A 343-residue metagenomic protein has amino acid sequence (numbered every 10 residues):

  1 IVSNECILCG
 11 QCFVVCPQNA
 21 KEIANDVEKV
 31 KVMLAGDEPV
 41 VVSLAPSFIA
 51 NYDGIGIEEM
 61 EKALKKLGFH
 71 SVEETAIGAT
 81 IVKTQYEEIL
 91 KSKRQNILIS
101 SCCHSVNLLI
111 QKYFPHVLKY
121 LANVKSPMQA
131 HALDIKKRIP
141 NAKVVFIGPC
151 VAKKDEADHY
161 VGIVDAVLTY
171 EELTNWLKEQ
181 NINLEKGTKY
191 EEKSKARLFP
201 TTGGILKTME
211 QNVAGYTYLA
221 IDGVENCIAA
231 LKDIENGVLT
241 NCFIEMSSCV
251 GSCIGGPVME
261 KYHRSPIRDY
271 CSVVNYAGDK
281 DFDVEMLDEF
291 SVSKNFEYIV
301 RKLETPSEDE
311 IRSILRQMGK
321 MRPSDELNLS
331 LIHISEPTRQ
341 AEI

Functional and structural regions predicted by a protein language model:
I1-S3: Domain-start "cap" segments at the beginnings of catalytic or binding domains
E5-G10: Terminal amphipathic helices with adjacent charged low-complexity linkers/tails
C12, K21-E22: Short hydrophobic beta-strand motif reused across regulatory alpha/beta modules
V15-C16: A structural motif detector for beta-strand N-caps
A24-I332: Iron-sulfur-associated redox domains of electron-transfer enzymes in respiratory and anaerobic energy metabolism
I332-I343: Single conserved hydrophobic/aromatic residue that forms the stacking wall/gate of nucleotide- or nucleobase-binding
